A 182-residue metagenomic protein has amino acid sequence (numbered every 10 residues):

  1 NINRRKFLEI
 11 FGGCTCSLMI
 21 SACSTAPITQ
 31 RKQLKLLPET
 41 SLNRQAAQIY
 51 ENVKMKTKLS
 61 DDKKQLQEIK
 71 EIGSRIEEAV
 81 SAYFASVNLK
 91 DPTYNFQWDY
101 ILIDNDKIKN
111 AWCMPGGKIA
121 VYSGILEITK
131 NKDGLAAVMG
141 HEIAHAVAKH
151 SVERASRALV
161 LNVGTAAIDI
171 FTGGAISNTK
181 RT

Functional and structural regions predicted by a protein language model:
N1-T182: A Zn2+-metalloprotease active-site environment signal
